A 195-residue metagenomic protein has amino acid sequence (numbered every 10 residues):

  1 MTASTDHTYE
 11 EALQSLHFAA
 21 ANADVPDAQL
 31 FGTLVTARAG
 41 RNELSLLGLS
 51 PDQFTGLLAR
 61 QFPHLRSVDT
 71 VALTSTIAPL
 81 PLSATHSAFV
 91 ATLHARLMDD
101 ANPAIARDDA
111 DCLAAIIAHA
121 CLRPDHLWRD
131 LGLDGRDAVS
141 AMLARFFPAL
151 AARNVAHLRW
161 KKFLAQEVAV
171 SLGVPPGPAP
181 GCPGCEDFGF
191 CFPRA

Functional and structural regions predicted by a protein language model:
T2-L164: Hydrophobic, aromatic-lined core segments that form the binding pocket/scaffold for planar heteroaromatic ligands
M142-A195: Cys/His-clustered metal-coordination modules, chiefly Zn-binding fingers
